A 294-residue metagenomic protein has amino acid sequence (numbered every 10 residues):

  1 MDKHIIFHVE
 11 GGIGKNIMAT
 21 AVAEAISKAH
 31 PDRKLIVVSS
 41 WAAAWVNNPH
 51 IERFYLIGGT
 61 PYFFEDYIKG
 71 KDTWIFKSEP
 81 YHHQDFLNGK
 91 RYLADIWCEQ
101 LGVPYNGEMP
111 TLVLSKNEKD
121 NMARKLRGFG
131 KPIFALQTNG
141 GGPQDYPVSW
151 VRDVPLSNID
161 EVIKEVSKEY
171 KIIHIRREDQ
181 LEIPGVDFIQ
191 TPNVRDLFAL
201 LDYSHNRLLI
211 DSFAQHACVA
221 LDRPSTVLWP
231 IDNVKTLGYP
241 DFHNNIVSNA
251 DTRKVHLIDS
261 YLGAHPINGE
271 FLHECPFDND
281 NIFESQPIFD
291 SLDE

Functional and structural regions predicted by a protein language model:
M1-E294: Catalytic machinery of carbohydrate-active enzymes, primarily nucleotide-sugar-dependent glycosyltransferases
